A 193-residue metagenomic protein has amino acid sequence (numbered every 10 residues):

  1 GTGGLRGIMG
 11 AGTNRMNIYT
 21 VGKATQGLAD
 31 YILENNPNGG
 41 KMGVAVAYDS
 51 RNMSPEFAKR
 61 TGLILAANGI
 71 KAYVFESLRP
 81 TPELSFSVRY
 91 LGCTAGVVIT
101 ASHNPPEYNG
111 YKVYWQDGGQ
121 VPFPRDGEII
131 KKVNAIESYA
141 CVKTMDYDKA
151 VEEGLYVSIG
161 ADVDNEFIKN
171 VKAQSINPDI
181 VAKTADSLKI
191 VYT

Functional and structural regions predicted by a protein language model:
G1-K23, K132-V142, L155-V157: Cofactor-/ligand-binding subdomain signature composed of acidic, glycine-rich, tryptophan-containing flexible loops
L5-G7, G12-N14, R51, R79-P80 (+3 more regions): Short, glycine-/Ser/Thr-/acidic-enriched flexible segments
I8, G27-Y31, I64, N68 (+4 more regions): Generic, well-ordered alpha-helical scaffold segments in large soluble proteins
M16-Q26, M53, E76, P80 (+1 more regions): Phosphate/oxyanion-binding active-site loops and adjacent basic polyanion-contact surfaces
A24-V44, N177-D186: Glycine-rich phosphate/diphosphate-binding loops that line cofactor/substrate pockets in enzymes
N38-Q116: Ferredoxin-reductase
N109-Y192: Gly/Ser/Thr-enriched, mixed-charge loops and adjacent short helices that form phosphate/oxyanion-binding elements
